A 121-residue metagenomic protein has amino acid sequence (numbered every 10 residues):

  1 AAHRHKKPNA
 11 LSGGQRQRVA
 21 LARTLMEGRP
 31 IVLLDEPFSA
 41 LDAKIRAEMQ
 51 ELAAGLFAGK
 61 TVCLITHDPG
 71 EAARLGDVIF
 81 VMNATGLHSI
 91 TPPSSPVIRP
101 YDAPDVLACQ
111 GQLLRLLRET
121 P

Functional and structural regions predicted by a protein language model:
K6, E27-G28: Conserved signature/switch motifs of ABC ATPase nucleotide-binding domains
K7-L11, Q15: Conserved ABC ATPase signature
L21: Hydrophobic anchor residue at the start of the ABC signature
V32-E36: Catalytic Walker B motif of ABC-type/P-loop ATPase nucleotide-binding domains
A43-I45: Helix N-cap at the start of a conserved alpha-helix in ABC-type nucleotide-binding domains
E48-L64: Conserved catalytic loops of ABC-family nucleotide-binding domains
R74-V81: Conserved catalytic segment of ABC-fold P-loop ATPases
A84-L114: Conserved beta-strand-loop-alpha-helix hinge in the C-terminal portion of ABC ATPase nucleotide-binding domains
